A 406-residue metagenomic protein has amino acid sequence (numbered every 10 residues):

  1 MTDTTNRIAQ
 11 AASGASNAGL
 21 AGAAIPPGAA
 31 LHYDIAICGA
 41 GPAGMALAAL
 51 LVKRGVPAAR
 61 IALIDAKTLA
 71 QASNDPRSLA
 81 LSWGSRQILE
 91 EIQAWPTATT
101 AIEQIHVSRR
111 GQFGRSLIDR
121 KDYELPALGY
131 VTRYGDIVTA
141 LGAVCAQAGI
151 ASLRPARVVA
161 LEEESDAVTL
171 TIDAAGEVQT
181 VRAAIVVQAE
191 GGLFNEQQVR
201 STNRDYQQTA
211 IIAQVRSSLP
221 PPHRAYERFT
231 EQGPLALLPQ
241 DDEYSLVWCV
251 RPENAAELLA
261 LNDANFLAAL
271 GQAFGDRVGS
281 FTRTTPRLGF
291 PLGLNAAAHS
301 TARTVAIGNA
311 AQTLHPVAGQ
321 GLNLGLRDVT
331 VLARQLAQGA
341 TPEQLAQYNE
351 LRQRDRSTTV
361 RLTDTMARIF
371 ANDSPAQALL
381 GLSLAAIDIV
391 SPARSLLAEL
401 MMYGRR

Functional and structural regions predicted by a protein language model:
G19, R334-R406: C-terminal helical "tail/cap" subdomain of flavin- and related membrane-associated enzymes
G28, T100-Q198, R204-I212, D263: Conserved N-terminal helical subregion
A29-G41: Beta1/beta-strand and adjacent pyrophosphate-binding region of the FAD-binding site in flavoprotein oxidoreductases
G44: N-terminal Rossmann-fold NAD(P) dinucleotide-binding loop
L50-D75: Glycine-rich FAD pyrophosphate-binding loop
S73-R110: N-terminal FAD cofactor-binding segment of flavoenzymes
L89, V178-T180, I185-R287: Conserved FAD-binding catalytic core of PHBH/FMO-like flavoproteins
E257-P342: FAD/FMN-dependent oxidoreductases across multiple families
